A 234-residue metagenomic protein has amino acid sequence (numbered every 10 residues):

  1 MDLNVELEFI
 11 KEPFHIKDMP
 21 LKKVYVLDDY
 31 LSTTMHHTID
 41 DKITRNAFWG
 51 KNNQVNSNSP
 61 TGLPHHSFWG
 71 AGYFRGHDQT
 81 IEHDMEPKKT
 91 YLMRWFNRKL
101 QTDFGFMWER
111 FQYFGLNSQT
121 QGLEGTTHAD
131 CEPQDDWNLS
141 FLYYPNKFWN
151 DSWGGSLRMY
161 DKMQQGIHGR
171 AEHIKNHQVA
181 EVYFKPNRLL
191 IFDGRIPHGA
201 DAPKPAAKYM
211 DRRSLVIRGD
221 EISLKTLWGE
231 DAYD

Functional and structural regions predicted by a protein language model:
M1-D2, D234: Non-catalytic N-terminal targeting/anchoring module and adjacent flexible stem/linker that precedes the structured
D2-M107: Non-heme Fe(II)/2-oxoglutarate
T90-D234: Catalytic core of non-heme Fe(II) oxygenases with the double-stranded beta-helix
